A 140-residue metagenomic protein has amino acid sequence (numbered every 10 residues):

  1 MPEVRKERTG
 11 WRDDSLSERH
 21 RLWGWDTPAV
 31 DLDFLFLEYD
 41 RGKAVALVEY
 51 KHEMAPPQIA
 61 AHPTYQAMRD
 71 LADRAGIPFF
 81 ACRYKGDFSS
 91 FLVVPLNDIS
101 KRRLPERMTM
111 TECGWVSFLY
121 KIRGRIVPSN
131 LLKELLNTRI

Functional and structural regions predicted by a protein language model:
M1-P28, R41, T138-I140: Acidic-basic catalytic patches of nuclease active cores, encompassing PD-(D/E)XK and other metal-cofactor nuclease
T27, M54-Y65: Active-site-adjacent loop/helix micro-motif of nuclease/hydrolase catalytic cores
L32-M54: Conserved catalytic cores of phosphodiester-cleaving nucleases, focusing on short active-site segments
L35, L47, R69, P78-R83: Short, hydrophobic/aromatic-rich beta-strand segments within well-structured domains
A61, P95, T111-G114: Helix N-cap / beta->alpha transition motif
A61-G76: Basic, amphipathic alpha-helical patches used to engage nucleic acids or provide basic targeting signals, exemplified
A67, S100-I140: Helix-rich interaction surfaces within compact, conserved domain-sized segments that mediate assembly or partner
A72-D98: Nucleic-acid nuclease catalytic cores
